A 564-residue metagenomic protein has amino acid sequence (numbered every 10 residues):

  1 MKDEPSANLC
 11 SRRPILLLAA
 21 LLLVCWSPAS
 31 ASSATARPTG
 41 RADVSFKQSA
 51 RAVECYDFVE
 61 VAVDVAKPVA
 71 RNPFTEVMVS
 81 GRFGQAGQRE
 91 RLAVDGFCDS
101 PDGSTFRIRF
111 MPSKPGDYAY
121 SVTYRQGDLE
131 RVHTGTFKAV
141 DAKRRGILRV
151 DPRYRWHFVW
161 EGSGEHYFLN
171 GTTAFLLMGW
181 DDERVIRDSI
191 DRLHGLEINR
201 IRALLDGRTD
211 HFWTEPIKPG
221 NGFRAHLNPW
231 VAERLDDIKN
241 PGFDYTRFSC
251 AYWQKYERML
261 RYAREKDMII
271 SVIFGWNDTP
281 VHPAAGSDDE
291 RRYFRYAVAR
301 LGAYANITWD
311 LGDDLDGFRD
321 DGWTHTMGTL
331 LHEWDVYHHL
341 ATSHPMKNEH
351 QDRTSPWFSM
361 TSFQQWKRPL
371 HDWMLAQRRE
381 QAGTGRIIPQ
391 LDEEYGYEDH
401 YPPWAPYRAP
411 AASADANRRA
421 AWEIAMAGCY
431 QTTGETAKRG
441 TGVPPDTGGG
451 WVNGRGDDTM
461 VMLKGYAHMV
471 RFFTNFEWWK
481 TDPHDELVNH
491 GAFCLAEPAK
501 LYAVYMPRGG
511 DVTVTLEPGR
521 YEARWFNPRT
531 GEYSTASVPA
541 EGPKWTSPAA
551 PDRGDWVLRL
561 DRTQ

Functional and structural regions predicted by a protein language model:
M1-R12: N-terminal secretory signal peptides that target proteins for export/translocation
L16-S27: Bacterial N-terminal signal peptides
R37-Q88, V94-F97, F137-V140, N489-L495: Non-catalytic, glycine-rich low-complexity segments
A42, F46-A52, N72, P389-Q390 (+3 more regions): Aromatic- and carboxylate-lined catalytic core of secreted/periplasmic carbohydrate-active enzymes
M78, R125-G127, R145-D372, R386: Active-site mouth of glycoside hydrolases
R82, Q88-R155, G179: Extended acidic/polar, glycine-enriched regions that form or flank non-catalytic beta-rich accessory modules
T105-F110, P543-A550: Exposed aromatic-hydrophobic patches
D278-V281, L315, W357-M360, Q377-D415: Active-site clefts of carbohydrate-active enzymes
